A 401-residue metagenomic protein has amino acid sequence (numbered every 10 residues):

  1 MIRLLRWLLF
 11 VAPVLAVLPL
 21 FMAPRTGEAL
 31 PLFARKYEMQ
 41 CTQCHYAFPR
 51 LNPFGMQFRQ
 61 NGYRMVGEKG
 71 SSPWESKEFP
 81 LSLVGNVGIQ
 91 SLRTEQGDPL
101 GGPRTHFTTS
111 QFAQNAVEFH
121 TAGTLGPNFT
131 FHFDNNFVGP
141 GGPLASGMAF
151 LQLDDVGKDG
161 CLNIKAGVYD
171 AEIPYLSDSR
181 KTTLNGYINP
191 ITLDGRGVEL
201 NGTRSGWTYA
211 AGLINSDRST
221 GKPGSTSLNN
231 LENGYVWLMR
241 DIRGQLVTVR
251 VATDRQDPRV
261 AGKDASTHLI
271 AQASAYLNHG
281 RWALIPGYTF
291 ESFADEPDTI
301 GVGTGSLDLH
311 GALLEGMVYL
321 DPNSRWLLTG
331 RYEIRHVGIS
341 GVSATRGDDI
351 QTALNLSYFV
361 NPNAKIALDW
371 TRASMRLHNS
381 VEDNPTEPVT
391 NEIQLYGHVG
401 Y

Functional and structural regions predicted by a protein language model:
M1-A12: Bacterial N-terminal signal peptides that target proteins for export
L15-T26: C-terminal segment of classical bacterial N-terminal signal peptides
L30-Q40: Sequence/structural segment immediately N-terminal to covalent heme-attachment motifs in c-type and related
E38-F48: The canonical Cys-X-X-Cys-His
N52-P53, L81-S91, H106-S219, N230-G234 (+4 more regions): Outer membrane beta-barrel
F54-E68: Short cysteine/histidine-rich metal-coordination sites, predominantly Zn2+-binding motifs
K69-G101, I164: Transmembrane beta-strand segments of Gram-negative outer membrane beta-barrel proteins
T105-F107, H132, A149-L153, G157 (+1 more regions): Outer-membrane beta-barrel pore domains
